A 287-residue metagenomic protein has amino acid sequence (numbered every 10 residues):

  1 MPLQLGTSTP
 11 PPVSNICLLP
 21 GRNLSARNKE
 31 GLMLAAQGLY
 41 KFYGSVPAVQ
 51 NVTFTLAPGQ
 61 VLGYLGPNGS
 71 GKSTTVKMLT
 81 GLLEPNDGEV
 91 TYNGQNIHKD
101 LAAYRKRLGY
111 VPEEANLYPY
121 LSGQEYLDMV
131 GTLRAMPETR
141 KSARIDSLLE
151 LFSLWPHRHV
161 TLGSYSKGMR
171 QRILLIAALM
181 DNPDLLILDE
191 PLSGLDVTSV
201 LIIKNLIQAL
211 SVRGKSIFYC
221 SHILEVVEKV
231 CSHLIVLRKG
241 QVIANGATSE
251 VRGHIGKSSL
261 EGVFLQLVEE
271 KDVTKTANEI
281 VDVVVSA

Functional and structural regions predicted by a protein language model:
G88-K99, A103-Y104: Conserved ABC transporter NBD signature motif
D128, T132, T139-H157: Conserved ABC ATPase "signature" region
L186-E190: Catalytic Walker B motif of ABC-type/P-loop ATPase nucleotide-binding domains
N245-G246: ABC ATPase "signature
